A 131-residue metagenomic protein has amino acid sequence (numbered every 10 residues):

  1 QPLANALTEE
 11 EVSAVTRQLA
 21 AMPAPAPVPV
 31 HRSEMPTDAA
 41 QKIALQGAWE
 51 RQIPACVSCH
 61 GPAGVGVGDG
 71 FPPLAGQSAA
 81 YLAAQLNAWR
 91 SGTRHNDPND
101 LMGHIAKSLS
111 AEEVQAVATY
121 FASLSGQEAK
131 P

Functional and structural regions predicted by a protein language model:
Q1-L7, V57, G61-S91, G103-S108: Gly/Gly-Pro-rich "capping" loops immediately C-terminal to redox-active cysteine motifs in periplasmic/lumenal
Q1-P29: Hydrophobic, ordered structural segments
P2, E10, A14, A39-I43 (+4 more regions): Extracytoplasmic/secreted proteins, especially bacterial periplasmic and envelope-associated proteins
E11, A44-W49, P54-V57, A111-E113: C-type cytochrome heme-c attachment and multiheme electron-transfer modules
E11-A14, A24-P25, W49-Q52, V65-V67 (+3 more regions): Short loop/beta submotifs within extracellular cysteine-rich repeat domains
V15, I53-A63, V117: The canonical Cys-X-X-Cys-His
A21-W49, G126, P131: Electrostatic cytochrome c docking/interface patches
A80-A84, A88, T93-P131: C-terminal functional regions that serve as terminal interaction/effector modules
